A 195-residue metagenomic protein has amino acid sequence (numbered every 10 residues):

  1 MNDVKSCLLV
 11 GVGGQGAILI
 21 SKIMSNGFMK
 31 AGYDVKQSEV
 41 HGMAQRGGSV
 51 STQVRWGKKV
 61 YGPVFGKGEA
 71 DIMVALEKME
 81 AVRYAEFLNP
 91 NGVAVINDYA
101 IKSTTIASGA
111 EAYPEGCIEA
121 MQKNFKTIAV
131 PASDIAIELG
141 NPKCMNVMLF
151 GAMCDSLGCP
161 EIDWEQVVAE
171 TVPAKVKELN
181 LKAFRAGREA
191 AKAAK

Functional and structural regions predicted by a protein language model:
M1-K195: Active-site cofactor/cluster-binding pocket
